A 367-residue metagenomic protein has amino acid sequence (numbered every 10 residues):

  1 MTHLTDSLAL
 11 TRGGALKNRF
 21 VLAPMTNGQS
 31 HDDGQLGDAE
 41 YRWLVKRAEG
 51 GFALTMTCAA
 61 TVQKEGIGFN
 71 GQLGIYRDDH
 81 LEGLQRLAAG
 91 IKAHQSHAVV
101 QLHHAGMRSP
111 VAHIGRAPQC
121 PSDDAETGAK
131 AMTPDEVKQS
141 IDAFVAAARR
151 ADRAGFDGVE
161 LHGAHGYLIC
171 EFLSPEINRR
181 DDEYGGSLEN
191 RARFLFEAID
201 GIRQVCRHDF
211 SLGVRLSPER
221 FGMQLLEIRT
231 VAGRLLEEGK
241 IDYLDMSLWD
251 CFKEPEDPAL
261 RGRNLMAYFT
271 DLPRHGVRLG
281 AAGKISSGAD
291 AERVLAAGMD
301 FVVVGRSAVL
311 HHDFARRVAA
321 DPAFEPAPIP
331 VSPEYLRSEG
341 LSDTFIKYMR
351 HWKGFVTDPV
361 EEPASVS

Functional and structural regions predicted by a protein language model:
M1-S367: Flavin-dependent oxidoreductase catalytic cores
